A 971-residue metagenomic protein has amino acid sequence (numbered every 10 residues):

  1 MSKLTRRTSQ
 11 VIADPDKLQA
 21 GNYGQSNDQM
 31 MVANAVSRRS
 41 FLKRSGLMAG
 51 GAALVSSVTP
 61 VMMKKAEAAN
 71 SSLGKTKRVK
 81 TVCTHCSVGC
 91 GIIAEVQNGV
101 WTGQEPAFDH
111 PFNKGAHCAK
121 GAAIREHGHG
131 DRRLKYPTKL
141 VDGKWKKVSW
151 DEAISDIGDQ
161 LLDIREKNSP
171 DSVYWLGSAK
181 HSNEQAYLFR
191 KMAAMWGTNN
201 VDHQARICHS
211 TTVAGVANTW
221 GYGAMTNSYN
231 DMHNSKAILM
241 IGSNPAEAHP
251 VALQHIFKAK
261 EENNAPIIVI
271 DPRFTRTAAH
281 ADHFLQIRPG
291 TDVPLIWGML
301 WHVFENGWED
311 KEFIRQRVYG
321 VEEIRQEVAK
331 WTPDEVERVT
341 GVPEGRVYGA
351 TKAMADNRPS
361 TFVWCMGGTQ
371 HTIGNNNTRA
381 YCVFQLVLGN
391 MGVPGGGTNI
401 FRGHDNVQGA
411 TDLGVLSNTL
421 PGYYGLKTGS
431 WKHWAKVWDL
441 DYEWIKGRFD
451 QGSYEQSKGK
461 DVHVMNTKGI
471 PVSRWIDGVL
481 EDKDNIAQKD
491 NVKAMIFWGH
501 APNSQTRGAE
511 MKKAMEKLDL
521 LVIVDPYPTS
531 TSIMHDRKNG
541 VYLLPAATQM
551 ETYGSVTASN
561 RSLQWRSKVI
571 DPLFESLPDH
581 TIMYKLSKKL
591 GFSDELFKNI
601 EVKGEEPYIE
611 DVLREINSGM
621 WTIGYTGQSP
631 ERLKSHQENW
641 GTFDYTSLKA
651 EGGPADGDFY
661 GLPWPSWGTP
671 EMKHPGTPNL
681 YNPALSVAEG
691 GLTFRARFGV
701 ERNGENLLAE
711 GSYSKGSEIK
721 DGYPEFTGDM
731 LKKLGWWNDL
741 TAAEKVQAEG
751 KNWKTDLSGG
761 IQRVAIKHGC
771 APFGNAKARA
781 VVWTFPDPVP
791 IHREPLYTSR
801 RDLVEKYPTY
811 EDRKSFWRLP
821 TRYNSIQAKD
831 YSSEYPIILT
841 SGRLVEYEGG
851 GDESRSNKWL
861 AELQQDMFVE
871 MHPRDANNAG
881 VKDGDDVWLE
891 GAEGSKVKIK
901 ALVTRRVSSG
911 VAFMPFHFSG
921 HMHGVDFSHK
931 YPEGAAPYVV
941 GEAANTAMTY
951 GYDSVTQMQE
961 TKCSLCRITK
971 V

Functional and structural regions predicted by a protein language model:
M1-V36: N-terminal secretory signal peptides
D28, V32-A35, S56-G103: C-terminal segment of N-terminal export signals and the immediately downstream linker at the start of the mature
M31-A33, S37, K43-S45, A49 (+11 more regions): Cofactor-pocket helix-loop regions in the catalytic cores of large enzyme subunits
R38, V79-T84, G103-E105, F112-H117 (+4 more regions): Cofactor-binding beta-sheet edge motifs in enzyme active sites
N98-L134: N-terminal cap/recognition module
L440-K483, S686-D830: Long, low-complexity, polar/charged, intrinsically disordered or flexibly structured peripheral segments
D579-P630, E718, D729-L731, N738 (+8 more regions): Long, contiguous, secondary-structure-rich segments that constitute the structural scaffold of globular domains
